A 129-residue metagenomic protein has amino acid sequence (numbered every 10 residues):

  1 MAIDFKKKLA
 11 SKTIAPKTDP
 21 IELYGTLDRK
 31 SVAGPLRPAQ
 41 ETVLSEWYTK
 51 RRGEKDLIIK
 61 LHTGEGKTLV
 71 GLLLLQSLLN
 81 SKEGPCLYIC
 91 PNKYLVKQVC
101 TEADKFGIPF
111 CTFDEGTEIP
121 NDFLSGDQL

Functional and structural regions predicted by a protein language model:
M1-A2: Charged, low-complexity intrinsically disordered regions
K6-K60: Conserved pre-motif I regulatory segment
W47-K50, L78, D122: Hydrophobic helix-cap positions at the C-terminus of alpha-helices in RecA-like/P-loop ATPase nucleotide-binding cores
G53-L74: Walker A/P-loop
D56-I58, P85-L87, D127-L129: Residue-level preference for the first positions of well-ordered beta-strands
L61, C90-P91, D114: Glycine-rich, histidine-containing beta strand-loop boundary motifs that form or position
T68-L73, L79, E83-F106: Conserved Walker A/P-loop ATP-binding site and its immediately adjacent core in helicase/helicase-like ATPase domains
A103-L129: Inter-Walker segment of RecA-like/P-loop motor cores
